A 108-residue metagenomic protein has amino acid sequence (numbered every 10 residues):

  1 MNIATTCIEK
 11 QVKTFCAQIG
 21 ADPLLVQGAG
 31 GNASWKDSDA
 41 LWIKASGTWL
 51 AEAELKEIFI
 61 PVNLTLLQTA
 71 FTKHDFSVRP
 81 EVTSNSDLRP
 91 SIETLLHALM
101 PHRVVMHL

Functional and structural regions predicted by a protein language model:
M1-I8: N-terminal leader/auxiliary helical segments
E9-V78, P90, L95-M100: N-terminal low-complexity or amphipathic/hydrophobic leaders
V82-S86: Short, flexible loop segments at the rims of nucleotide/cofactor-binding pockets, characterized by
R103-L108: Histidine-centered catalytic micro-motifs
